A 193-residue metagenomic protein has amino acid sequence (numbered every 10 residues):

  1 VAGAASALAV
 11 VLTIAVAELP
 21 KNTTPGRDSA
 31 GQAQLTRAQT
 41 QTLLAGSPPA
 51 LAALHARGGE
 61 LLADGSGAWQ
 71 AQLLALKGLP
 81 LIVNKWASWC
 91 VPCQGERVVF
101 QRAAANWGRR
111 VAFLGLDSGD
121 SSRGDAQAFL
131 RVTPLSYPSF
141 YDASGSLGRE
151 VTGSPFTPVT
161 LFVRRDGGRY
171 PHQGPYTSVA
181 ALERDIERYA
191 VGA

Functional and structural regions predicted by a protein language model:
V1-A63, G192-A193: N-terminal targeting signals for export/organelle localization
L54-E60, W89, L114-L116, Y170-H172 (+1 more regions): Second-shell loop/turn segments in exported
R57-L81: A short beta-strand-turn-helix
A63, G67, N84, V91-Q94 (+2 more regions): Soluble non-cytosolic domains of exported or imported proteins
Q72-Q94, F100, F113: Short active-site neighborhood of thiol/selenol oxidoreductases, capturing the structured segment around
N84, A112-L116, P138-Y141, F162: Structural recognition of the beta-strand scaffold that forms the well-ordered cores of secreted hydrolase catalytic
Q94-T133, A143-E150: Structural microenvironment flanking redox-active thiols in thiol-disulfide oxidoreductases
A128-S136, D142-A193: Thiol/disulfide oxidoreductase modules built on the thioredoxin-like
